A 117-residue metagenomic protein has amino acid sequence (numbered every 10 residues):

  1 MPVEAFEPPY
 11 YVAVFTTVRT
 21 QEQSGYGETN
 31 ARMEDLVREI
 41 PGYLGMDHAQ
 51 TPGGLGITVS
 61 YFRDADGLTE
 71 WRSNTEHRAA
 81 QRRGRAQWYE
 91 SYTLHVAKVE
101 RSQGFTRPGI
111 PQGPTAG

Functional and structural regions predicted by a protein language model:
M1-G56, D66-S73, Y89-G117: Short S/T/G/P-rich N-terminal loop/turn motif that feeds into the first structured element of a domain
R72, A80-Q81: Amphipathic alpha-helical interface segments used for dimerization/assembly
R83, Q87-W88: Acidic/histidine-enriched, beta-strand-rich ligand/metal-binding domains
